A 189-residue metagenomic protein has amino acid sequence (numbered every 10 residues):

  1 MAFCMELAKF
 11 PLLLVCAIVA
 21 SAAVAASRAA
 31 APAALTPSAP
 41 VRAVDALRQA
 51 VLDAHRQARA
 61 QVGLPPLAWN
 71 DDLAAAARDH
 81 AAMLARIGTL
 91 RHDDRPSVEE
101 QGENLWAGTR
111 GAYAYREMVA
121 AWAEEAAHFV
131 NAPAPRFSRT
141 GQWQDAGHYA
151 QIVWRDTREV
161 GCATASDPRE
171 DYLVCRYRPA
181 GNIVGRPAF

Functional and structural regions predicted by a protein language model:
A2-L13: Bacterial N-terminal signal peptides that target proteins for export
P11-A22: Bacterial N-terminal signal peptides
A23-A34: Signal peptide processing junction and immediate N-terminal pro/mature segment of secreted/exported proteins
L35-I87: A short alpha-helix/helix-coil micro-patch that ends at or immediately precedes a cysteine
V44-R48, L52, P66-A74, R95-V98 (+4 more regions): Solvent-exposed, acidic/flexible segments
R86-W106: Secretory pathway targeting signatures of secreted, lumenal, and periplasmic proteins
E99-F189: A well-ordered secondary-structure block
